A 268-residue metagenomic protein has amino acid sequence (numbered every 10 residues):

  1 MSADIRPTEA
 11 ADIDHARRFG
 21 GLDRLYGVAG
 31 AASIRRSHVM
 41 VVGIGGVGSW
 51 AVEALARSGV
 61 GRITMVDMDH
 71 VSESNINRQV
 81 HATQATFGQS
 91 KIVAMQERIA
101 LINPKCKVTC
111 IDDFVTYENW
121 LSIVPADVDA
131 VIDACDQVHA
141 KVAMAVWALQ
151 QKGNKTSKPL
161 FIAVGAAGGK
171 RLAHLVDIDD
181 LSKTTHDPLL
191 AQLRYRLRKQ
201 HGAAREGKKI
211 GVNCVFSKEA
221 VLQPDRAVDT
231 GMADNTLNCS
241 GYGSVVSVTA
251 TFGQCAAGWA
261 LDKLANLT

Functional and structural regions predicted by a protein language model:
M1-M40, E73: N-terminal charged helix/coil linker that caps or initiates catalytic domains
S2-I13, A126-A130, C135-M144, S157-F161 (+3 more regions): Glycine-rich phosphate/adenylate-binding loop
V41-G43, V66: Conserved N-terminal Rossmann-fold NAD(P)-binding element of oxidoreductases
V47-G48: Hydrophobic/small residue at the entry helix of a nucleotide-binding pocket
R62-N103: Glycine-rich phosphate-binding loop and adjoining beta1-alpha1-beta2 segment of Rossmann-like nucleotide-binding folds
V71-S74, A167-A173: Short gly/pro/ser/thr-enriched loop/turn and capping motifs at secondary-structure boundaries
I111-W120: Conserved SAM/SAH-binding loop
